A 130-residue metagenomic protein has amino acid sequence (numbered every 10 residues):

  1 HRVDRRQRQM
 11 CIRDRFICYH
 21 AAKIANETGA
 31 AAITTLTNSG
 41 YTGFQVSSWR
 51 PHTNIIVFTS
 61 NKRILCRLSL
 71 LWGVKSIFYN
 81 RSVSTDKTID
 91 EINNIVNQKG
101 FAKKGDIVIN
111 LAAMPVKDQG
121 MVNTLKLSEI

Functional and structural regions predicted by a protein language model:
H1-I12: Single conserved hydrophobic/aromatic residue that forms the stacking wall/gate of nucleotide- or nucleobase-binding
R15-Y19, L36, G40, K62 (+2 more regions): Electropositive phosphate-/nucleotide-binding environments in soluble metabolic enzymes
F16-A30, D90-G100: Phosphate-interacting basic helix/loop segments used at nucleotide- and nucleic-acid interfaces
K23-S48: C-terminal accessory/binding modules appended to enzymatic or scaffolding proteins
A31-T34, T53-I56, K75-I77, D106-I109 (+1 more regions): Structural motif
T42-F44, R50-K87: Nucleotide-binding motor/catalytic cores of P-loop/tubulin-like NTPases across gene-expression machines
G73-I107: C-terminal structured "cap/appendage" subdomains that terminate the fold
N93-N97, K103-V116, V122-L127: C-terminal binding/interaction regions
